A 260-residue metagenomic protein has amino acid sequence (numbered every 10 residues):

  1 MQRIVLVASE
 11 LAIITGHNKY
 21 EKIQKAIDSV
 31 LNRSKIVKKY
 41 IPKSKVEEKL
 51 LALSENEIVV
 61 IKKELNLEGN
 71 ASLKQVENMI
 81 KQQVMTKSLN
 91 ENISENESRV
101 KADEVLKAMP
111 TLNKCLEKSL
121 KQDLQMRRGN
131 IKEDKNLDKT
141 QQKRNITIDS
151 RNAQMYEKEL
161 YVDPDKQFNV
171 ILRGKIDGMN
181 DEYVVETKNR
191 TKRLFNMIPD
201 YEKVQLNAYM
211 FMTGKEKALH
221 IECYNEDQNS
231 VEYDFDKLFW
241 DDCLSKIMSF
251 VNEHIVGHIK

Functional and structural regions predicted by a protein language model:
M1-K139, K143: Charged, glycine-rich intrinsically disordered N-terminal tails and low-complexity linkers that flank
M126, R144-I259: Nucleic-acid nuclease catalytic cores
